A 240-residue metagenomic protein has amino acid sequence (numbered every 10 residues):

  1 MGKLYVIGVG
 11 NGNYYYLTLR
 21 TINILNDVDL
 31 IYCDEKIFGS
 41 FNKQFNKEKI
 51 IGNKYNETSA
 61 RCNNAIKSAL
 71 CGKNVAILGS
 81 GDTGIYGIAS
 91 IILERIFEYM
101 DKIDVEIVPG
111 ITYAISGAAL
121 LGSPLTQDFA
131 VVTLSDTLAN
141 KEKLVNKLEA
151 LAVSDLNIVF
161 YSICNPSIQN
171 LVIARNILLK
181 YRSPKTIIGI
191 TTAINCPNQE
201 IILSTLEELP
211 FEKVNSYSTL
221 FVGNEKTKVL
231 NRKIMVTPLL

Functional and structural regions predicted by a protein language model:
M1-Y14, L19-V105: Class I S-adenosyl-L-methionine
L4, V153-L240: A contiguous loop/helix-start segment that scaffolds small-molecule binding in enzyme catalytic cores
V9-N11, C33-K36, N53-Y55, S80-D82 (+7 more regions): Fold-independent oxyanion-binding glycine-rich loops and adjacent beta-strand/coil segments at enzyme active sites
V9-Y16, L138-K141, I202-S204: Short gly/ser/thr-rich secondary-structure transition/capping motifs
L19, I85, A89-N157: Class I SAM-dependent methyltransferase SAM-binding "motif I" and its flanking Rossmann-like core
F38-S40, T58-S59, T112-I115, T137-A139 (+1 more regions): Short gly/pro/ser/thr-enriched loop/turn and capping motifs at secondary-structure boundaries
K73-G79, P124-L134, S154, L206-S216: A polyampholytic, Gly/Pro-enriched intrinsically disordered region
